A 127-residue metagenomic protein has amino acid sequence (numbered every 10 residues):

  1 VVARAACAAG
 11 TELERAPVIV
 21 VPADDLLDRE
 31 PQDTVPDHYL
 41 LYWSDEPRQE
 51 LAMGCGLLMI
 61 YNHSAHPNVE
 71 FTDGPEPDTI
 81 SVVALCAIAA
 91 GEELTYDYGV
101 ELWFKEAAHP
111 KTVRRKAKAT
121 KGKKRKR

Functional and structural regions predicted by a protein language model:
V1-R127: Conserved catalytic SET/PR domain of SAM-dependent protein methyltransferases, capturing the structural core that binds
